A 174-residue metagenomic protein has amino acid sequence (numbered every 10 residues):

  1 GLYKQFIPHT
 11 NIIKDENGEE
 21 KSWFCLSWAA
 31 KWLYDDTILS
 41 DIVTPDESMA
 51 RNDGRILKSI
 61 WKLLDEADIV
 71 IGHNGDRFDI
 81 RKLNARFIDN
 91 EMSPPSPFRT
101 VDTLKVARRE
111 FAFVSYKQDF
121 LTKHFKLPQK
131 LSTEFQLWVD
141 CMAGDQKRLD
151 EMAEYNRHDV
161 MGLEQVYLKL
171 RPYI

Functional and structural regions predicted by a protein language model:
G1-D65: Conserved RNase H-like, two-metal-ion catalytic cores of nucleic-acid enzymes
W23-I42, E66-I174: Metal-dependent phosphoesterase core characteristic of DEDDh/y 3'-5' exonuclease domains
